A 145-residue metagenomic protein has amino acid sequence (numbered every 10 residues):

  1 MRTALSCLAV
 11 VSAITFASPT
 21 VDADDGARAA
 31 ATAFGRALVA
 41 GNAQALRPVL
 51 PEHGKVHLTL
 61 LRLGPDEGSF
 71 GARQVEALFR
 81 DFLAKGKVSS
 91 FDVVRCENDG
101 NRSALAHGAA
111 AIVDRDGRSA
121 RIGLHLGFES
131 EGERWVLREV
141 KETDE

Functional and structural regions predicted by a protein language model:
M1-L5: Positively charged n-region of N-terminal signal peptides that target proteins for export
S6-T15: Bacterial N-terminal signal peptides
I14-A40, Q44, P48, E52 (+1 more regions): Short, low-complexity N-terminal intrinsically disordered segments enriched in polar/charged residues
R36-G41, V49-V56, L78-K85, E131: Structured segments of extracytoplasmic/periplasmic soluble domains in secreted or envelope-associated proteins
K55-H57, L105, V136: General beta-strand recognition
V56-G68: A short gly/proline-enriched turn/hairpin at secondary-structure junctions
F70-D116: Surface-exposed, charged secondary-structure patches
G117-E145: Short beta-strand edge/turn micro-motifs at domain boundaries
